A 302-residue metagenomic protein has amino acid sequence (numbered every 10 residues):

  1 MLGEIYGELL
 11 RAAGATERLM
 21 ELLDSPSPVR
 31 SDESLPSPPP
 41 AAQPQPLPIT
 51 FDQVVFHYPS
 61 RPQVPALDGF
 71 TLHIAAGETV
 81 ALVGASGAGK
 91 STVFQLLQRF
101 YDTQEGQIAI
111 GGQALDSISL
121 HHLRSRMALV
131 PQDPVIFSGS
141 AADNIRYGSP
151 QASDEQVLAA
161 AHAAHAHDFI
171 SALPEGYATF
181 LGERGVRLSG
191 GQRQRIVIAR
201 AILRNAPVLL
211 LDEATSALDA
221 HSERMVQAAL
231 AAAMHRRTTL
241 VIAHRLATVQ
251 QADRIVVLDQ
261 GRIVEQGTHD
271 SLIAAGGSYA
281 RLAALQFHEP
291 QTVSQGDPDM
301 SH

Functional and structural regions predicted by a protein language model:
M1-L22: Cytosolic ends of transmembrane helices, especially the final helix of ABC transmembrane type-1 domains
P26-R30: HAMP signal relay module
S31, P39-H302: ABC-type nucleotide-binding domain
L35: Structured, acidic catalytic/metal-binding patches in enzyme active sites
